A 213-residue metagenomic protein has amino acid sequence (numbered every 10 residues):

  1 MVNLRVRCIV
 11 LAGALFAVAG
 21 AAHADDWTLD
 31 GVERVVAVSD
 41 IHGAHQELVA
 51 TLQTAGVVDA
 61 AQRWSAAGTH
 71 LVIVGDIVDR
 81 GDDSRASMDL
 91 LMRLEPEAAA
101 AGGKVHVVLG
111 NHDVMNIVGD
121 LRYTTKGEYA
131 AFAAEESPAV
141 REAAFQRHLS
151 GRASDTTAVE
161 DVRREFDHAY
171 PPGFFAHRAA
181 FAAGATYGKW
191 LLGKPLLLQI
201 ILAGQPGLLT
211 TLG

Functional and structural regions predicted by a protein language model:
M1-R5: N-terminal secretory signal peptides that target proteins for export/translocation
C8-V18: Bacterial N-terminal signal peptides
A22-G213: Feature recognizes metal-dependent phosphohydrolase scaffolds
